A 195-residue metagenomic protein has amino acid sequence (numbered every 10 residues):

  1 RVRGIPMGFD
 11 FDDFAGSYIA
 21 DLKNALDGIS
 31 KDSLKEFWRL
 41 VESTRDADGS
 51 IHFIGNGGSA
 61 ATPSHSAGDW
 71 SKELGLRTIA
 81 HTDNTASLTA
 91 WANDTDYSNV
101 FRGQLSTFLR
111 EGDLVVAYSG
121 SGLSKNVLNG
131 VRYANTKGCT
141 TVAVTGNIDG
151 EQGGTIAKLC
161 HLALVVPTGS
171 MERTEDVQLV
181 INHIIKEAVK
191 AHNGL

Functional and structural regions predicted by a protein language model:
G4-I29: Generic N-terminal amphipathic, Lys/Arg-enriched alpha-helix
D27-A47: A short, well-structured juxtamembrane/interface segment
L40-L109: Glycine-rich, small/polar surface segments that engage phosphate groups of diverse ligands
S59-H65, L123-G130: Short glycine/serine/threonine-rich phosphate/pyrophosphate-binding segments that cradle anionic phosphate groups
S71, V131-G138: Surface-exposed amphipathic alpha-helices with a cationic face
V115, M171-L195: A charged, well-structured terminal subsegment
V144-C160: Short, glycine/polar-rich helix-capping loops at beta-to-alpha or helix-loop-helix junctions that flank or form
